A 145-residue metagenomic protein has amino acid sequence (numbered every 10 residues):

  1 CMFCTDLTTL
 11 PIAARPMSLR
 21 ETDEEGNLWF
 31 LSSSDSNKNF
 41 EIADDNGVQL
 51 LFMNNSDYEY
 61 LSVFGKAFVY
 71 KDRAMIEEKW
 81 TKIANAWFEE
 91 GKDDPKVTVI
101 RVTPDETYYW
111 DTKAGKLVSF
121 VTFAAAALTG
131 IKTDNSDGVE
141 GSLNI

Functional and structural regions predicted by a protein language model:
C1-T9, V48-F52: A short, Trp-centered hydrophobic/proline-enriched beta-strand micro-motif
T9-P11, D57-E59, W110: Short glycine/serine/proline-enriched coil/turn segments at secondary-structure junctions
L10-L19: A positional/architectural concept
R20-E24: N-terminal "first-domain core" detector
E25-W29: Short active-site oxyanion
L31-S33, M53: Short His-Asn-centered micro-motif
K38-E106: Short, structured beta-strand-loop surface elements
P95-I145: C-terminal edge-of-domain segments
